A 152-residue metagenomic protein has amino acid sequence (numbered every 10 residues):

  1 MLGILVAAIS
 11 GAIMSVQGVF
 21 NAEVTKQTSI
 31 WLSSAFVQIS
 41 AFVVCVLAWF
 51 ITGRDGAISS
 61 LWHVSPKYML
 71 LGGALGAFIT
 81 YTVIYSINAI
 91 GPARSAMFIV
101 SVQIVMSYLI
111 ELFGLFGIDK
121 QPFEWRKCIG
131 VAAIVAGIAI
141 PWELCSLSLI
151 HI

Functional and structural regions predicted by a protein language model:
M1-W31, F78, T82: Glycine-/small-residue-enriched transmembrane alpha-helix faces in small-molecule transporters and effluxers
G3-A8, S59-F78, R126: Loop-to-transmembrane-helix transition segments
K26-I30, T82-F98: Structural motif at transmembrane-helix junctions in multi-pass transporters
F42-V64, L112-F116, A139-E143: Membrane-interface helix-cap regions at the ends of transmembrane helices in multi-pass membrane proteins
M69-I90, I140: Specific transmembrane alpha-helical segments of multi-pass solute transporters/efflux pumps, especially DMT/EamA
V105-W125: C-terminal transmembrane-helix exit sites in multi-pass transporters
F123-E143: Hydrophobic transmembrane alpha-helices of multi-pass small-molecule transport proteins
I150-I152: Conserved small/polar residues in nucleotide/adenosyl-binding loops
